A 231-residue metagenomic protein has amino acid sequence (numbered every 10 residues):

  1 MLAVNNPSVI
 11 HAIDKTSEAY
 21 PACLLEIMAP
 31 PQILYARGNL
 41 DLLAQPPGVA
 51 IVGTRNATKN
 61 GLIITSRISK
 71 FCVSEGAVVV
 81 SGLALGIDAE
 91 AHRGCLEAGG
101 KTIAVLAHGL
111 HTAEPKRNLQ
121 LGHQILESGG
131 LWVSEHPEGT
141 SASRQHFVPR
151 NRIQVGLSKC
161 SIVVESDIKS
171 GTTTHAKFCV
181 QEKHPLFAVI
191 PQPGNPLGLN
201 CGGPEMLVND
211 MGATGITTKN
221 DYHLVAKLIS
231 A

Functional and structural regions predicted by a protein language model:
V4-A231: Glycine-biased, small-residue-rich flexible motifs in mid-sequence functional cores and linkers
